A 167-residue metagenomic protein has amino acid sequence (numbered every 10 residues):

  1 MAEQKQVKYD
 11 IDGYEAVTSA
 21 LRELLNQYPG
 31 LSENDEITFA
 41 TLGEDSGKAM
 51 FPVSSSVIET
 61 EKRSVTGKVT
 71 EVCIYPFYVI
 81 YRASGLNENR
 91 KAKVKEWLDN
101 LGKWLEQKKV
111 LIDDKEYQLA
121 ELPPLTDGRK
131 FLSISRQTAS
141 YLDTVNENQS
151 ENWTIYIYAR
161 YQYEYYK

Functional and structural regions predicted by a protein language model:
M1-E36, V57-K167: Charged, amphipathic alpha-helical segments and their flanking helix caps
F39-K62: Amphipathic, interaction-prone secondary-structure segments
